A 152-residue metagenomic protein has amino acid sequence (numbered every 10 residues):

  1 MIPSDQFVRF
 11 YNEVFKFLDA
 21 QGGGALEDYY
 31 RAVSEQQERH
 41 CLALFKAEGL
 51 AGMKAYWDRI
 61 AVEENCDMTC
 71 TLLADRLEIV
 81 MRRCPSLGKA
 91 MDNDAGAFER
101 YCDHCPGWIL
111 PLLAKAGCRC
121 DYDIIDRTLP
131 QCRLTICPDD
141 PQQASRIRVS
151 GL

Functional and structural regions predicted by a protein language model:
M1-D103, A114, R119-R133, P138-L152: N-terminal accessory segment detector
H104-I109: ATP phosphate-binding glycine-rich loop and adjacent ATP-lid/helix-beta elements within ATP-binding kinase/ATPase
